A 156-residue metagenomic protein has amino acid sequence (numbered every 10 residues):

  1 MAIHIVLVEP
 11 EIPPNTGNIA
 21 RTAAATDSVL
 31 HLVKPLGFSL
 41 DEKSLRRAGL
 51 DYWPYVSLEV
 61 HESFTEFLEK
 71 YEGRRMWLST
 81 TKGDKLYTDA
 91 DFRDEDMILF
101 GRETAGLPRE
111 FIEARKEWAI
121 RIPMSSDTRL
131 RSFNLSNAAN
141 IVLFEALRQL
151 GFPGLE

Functional and structural regions predicted by a protein language model:
M1-E156: Post-transcriptional modification and biogenesis factors for structured RNAs of the translation apparatus
